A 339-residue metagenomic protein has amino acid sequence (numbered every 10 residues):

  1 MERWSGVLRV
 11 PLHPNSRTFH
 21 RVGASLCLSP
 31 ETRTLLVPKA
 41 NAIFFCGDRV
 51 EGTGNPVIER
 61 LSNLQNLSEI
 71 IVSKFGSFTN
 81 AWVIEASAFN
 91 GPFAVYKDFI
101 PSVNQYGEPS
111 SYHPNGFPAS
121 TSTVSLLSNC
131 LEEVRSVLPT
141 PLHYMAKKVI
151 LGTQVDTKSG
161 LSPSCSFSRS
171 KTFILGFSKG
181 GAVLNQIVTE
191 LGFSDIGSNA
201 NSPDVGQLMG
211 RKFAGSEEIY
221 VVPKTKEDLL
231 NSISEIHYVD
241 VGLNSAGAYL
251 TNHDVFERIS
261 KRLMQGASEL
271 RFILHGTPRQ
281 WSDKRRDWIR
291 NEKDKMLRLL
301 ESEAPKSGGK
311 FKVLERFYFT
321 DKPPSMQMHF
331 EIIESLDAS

Functional and structural regions predicted by a protein language model:
W4-S16, H20-S29, I273-S339: C-terminal catalytic histidine-bearing segment of alpha/beta-hydrolase fold enzymes
V7-V103: Short, surface-exposed "cap/lid" segments of acyl-processing enzymes
G47-E51, S87-N90, K179-G180, G242-N244 (+2 more regions): Conserved beta-strand elements of beta-rich interaction domains across eukaryotes, especially beta-propellers
N55-E59, A94-F99, Q186-E190, A248-D254 (+3 more regions): Short coil/turn segments at secondary-structure boundaries
R60-N63, H113-E132, K179-V183, E292 (+1 more regions): Phosphate/oxyanion-binding active-site loops and adjacent basic polyanion-contact surfaces
S68-W82, S232, R262-F272, L297-V313: Structural alpha-beta junctions
P92-L142: Intrinsically disordered, low-complexity, Ser/Thr/Glu/Asp/Lys/Arg-enriched terminal regions and linkers of eukaryotic
L138-E269, R279-S282: Serine-dependent carboxylesterase/thioesterase catalytic core of lipase-like alpha/beta-hydrolase/SGNH enzymes
